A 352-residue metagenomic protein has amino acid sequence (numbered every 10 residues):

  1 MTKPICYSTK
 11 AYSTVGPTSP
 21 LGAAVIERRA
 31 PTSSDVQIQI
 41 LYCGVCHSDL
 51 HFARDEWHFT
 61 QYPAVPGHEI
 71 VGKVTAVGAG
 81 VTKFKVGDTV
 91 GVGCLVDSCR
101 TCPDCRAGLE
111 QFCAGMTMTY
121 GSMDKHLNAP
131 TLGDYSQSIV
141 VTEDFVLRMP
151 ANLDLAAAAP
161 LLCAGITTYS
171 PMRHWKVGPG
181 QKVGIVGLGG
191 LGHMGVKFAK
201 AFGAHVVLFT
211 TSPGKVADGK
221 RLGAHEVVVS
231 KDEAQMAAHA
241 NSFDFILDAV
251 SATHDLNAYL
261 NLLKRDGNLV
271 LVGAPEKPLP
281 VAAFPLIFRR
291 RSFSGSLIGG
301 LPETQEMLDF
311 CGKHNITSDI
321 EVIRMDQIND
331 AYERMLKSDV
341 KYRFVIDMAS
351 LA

Functional and structural regions predicted by a protein language model:
T2-Y7, L301-A352: C-terminal hydrophobic helical "lid"/dimerization subdomain of Rossmann-like NAD(P)H-dependent oxidoreductases
E27-C43, E56-R106, Q111, L132 (+1 more regions): Glycine-rich beta-strand-centered segment in the early N-terminal region that forms part of a ligand/cofactor-binding
T75, V207, V270: Conserved beta-strand positions in the Rossmann-like core of class I SAM-dependent methyltransferases
C99-V186: NAD(P)H dinucleotide-binding glycine-rich loop of Rossmann-like/cofactor-binding domains, especially the beta1-alpha1
A164, G187-L191, A274: Glycine-rich Rossmann-fold phosphate-binding loop(s) that bind the pyrophosphate of adenine dinucleotide cofactors
P179-L188, F198-A258: Adenosine-nucleotide cofactor-binding segment
L263-R265: Helix-to-beta-strand junctions that scaffold the AdoMet/dcAdoMet cofactor pocket in Class I SAM-dependent enzymes
N268-V270, V281-E321: Rossmann-fold dehydrogenase core element
